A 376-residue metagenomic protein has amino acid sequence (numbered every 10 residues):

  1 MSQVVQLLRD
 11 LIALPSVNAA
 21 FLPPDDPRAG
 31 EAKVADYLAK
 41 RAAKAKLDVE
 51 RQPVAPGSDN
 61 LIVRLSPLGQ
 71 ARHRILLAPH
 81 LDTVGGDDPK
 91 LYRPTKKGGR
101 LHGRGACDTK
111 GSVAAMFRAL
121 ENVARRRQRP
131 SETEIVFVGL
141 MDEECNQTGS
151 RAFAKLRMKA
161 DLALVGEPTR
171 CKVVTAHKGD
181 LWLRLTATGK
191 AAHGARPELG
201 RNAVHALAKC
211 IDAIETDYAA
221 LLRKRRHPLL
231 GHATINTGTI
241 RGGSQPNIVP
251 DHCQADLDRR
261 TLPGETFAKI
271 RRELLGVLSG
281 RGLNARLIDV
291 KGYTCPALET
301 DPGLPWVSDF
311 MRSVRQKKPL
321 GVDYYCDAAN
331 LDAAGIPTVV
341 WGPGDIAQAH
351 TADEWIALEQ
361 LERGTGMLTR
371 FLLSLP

Functional and structural regions predicted by a protein language model:
M1-A106, R125-S131, I336, D345: Acidic/His- and Gly-rich active-site-bordering loop/insert found across diverse amide/peptide-bond hydrolases
V5, A32-D36, V113, R271-L275 (+1 more regions): Short, surface-exposed alpha-helical segments at coil->helix boundaries
L11, P15, A42, E167 (+2 more regions): Residue-level signal for inorganic ion chemistry
E50-P53, T175, W182-P376: Metal-dependent amide/peptide-bond hydrolase catalytic core, centered on the "pita-bread" metallohydrolase fold
Q70, K97-G99, A119-V136, I214-R225 (+1 more regions): Phosphate-handling active-site elements
R100-A115, H193, W341: Glycine/serine-rich anion-binding loops at beta->alpha junctions that coordinate negatively charged ligand groups
T109-W182, P376: Acidic/histidine-rich catalytic neighborhood of metal-dependent amide-processing enzymes
